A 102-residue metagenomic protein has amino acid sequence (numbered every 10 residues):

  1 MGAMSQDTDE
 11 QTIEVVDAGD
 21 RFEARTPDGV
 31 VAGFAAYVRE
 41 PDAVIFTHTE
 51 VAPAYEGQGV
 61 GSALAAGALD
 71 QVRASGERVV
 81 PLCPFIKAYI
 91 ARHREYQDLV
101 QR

Functional and structural regions predicted by a protein language model:
A3-D42: N-terminal first-folded block
T26, H48-T49: Residue-level recognition of conserved beta-strand positions in structured domain cores
R39-T47, R78: A conserved beta-turn-beta hairpin within the catalytic core of GNAT-like acetyltransferases that forms part
E50-E56: A short, internal acetyl-CoA/4′-phosphopantetheine-binding micro-motif in the GNAT/acyltransferase core
G57-L69: Conserved acetyl-CoA-binding loop-helix of GNAT-fold acetyltransferases
D70-R102: C-terminal structural segments of small proteins and small subunits
